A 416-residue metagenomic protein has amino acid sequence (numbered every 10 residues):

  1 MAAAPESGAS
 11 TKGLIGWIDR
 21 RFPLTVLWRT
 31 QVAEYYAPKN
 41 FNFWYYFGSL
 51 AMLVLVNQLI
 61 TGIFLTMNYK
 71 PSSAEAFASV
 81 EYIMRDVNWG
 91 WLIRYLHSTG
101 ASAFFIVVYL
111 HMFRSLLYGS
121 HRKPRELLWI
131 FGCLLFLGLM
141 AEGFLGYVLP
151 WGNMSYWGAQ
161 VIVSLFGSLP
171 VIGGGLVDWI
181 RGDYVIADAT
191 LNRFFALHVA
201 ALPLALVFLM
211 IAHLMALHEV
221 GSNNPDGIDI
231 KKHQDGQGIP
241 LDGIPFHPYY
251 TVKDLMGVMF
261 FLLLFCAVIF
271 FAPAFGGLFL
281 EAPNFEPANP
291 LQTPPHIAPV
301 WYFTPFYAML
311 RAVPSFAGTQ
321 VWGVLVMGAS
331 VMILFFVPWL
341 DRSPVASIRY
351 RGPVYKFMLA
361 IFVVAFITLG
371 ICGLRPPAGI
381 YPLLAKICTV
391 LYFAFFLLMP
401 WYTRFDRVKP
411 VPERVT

Functional and structural regions predicted by a protein language model:
A2-A103, V108-T416: Membrane-embedded and interfacial regions of multi-pass energy-transducing membrane proteins
